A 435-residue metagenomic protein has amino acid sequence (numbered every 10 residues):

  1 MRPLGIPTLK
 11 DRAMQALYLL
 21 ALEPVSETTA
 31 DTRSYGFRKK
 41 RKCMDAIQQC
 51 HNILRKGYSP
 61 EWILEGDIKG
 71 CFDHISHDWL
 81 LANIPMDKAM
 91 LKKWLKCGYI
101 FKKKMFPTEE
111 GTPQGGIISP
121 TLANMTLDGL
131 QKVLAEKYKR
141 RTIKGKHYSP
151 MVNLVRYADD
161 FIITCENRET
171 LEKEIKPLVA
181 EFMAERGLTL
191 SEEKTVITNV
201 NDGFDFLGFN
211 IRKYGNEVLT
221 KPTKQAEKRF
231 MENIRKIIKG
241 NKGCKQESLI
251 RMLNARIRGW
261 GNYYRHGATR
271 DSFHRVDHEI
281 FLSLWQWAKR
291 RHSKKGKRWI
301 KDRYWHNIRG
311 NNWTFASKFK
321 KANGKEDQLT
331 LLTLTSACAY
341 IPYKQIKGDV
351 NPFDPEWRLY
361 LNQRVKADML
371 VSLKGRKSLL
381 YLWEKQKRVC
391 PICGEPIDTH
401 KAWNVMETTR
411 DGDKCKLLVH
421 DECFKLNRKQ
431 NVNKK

Functional and structural regions predicted by a protein language model:
G5, L9-L17, E27-T29, C43 (+2 more regions): Duplex nucleic acid-engaging cores and interfaces of nucleic-acid transaction enzymes
T29-R33, R38, D45-G203, R388 (+1 more regions): Conserved polymerase palm-domain catalytic core
K96, K102-M105, R186-W260: A conserved non-catalytic segment of reverse transcriptases and RNA-directed RNA polymerases corresponding to the late
V155, E193-G203, M252-R256, F273-F281 (+1 more regions): A glycine-rich phosphate-binding loop feature that marks nucleotide/adenosyl-phosphate handling sites
I237-R298: Right-hand nucleic-acid polymerase module
E279-S283, A288-Y381, V389: Extended C-terminal regions of large enzymes
W383-V389, D413-K416: Short metal-coordination and nucleic-acid-contact micro-motifs, chiefly zinc-binding Cys/His arrays
G394-K435: Histidine-centered nuclease catalytic patch
